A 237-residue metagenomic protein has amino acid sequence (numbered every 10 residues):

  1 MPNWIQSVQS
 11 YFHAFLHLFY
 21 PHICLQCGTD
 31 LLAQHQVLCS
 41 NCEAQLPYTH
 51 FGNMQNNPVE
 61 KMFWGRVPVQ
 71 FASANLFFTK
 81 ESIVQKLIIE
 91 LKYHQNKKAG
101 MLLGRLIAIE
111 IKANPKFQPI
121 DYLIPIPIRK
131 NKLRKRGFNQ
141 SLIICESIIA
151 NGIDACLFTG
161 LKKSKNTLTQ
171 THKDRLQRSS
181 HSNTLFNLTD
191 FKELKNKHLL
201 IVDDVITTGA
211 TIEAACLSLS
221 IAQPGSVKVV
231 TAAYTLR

Functional and structural regions predicted by a protein language model:
M1-V202, T207-R237: Glycine-rich phosphate/pyrophosphate-handling loop used in enzymes and phosphotransfer proteins
